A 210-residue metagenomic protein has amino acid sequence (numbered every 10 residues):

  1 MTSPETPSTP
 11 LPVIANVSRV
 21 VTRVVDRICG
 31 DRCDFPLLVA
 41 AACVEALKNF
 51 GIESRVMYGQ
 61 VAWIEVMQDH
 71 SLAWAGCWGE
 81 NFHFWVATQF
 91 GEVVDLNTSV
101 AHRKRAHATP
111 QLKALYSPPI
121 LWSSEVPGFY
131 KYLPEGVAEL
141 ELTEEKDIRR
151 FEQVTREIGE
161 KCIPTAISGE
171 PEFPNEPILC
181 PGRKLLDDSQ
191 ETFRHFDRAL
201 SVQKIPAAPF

Functional and structural regions predicted by a protein language model:
M1-F210: A structural boundary/capping signal
